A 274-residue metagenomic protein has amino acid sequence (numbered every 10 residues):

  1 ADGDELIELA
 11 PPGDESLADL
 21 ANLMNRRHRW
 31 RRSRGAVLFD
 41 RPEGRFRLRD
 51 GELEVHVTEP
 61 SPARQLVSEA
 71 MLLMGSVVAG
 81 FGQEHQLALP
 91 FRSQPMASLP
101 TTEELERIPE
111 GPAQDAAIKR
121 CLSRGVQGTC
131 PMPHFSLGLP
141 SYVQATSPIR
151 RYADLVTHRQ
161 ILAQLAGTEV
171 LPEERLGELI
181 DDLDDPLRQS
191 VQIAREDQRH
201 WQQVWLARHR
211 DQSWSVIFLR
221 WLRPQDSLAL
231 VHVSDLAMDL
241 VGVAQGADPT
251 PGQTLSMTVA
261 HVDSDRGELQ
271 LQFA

Functional and structural regions predicted by a protein language model:
A1-L255, A260-Q270: Electropositive polyanion-binding surfaces
Q272-A274: Short beta-strand-to-coil "C-cap" segments at the C-terminal boundary of structured domains/repeats, marking
